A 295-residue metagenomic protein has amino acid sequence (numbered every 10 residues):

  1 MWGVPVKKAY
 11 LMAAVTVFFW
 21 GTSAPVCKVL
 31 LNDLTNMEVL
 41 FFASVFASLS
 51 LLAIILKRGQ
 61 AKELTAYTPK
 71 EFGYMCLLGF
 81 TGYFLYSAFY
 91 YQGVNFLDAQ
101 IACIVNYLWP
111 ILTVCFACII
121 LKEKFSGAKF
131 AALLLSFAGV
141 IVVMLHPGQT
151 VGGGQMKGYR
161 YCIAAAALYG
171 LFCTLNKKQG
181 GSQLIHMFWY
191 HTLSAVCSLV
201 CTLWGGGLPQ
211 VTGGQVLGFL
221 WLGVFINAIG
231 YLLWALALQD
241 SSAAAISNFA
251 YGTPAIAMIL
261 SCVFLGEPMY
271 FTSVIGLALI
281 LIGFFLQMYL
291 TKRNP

Functional and structural regions predicted by a protein language model:
M1-F41, V151-K178, C197, L260 (+1 more regions): Glycine-/small-residue-enriched transmembrane alpha-helix faces in small-molecule transporters and effluxers
P5-Y10, D33-F41, A66-G73, L145-A167 (+2 more regions): Juxtamembrane helix-entry segments on the extracytoplasmic side of multipass membrane proteins
K8, A13-V17, L40-F42, S87 (+3 more regions): Helix-helix packing/entry segments at the starts of transmembrane helices
S23-A24, L52, R58-A102, V142 (+1 more regions): Specific transmembrane alpha-helical segments of multi-pass solute transporters/efflux pumps, especially DMT/EamA
P25-K28, L51, T113-C115, T150-G206 (+2 more regions): Transmembrane alpha-helical segments that form core, pore/gating elements of small-molecule transporters/exporters
L30, V39, A43, G93 (+6 more regions): Hydrophobic/aromatic residues within transmembrane alpha-helices of multi-pass small-molecule transporters
D33-L85, L112-T113, A167-F172, F188-G205 (+2 more regions): Transmembrane alpha-helices of multi-pass small-molecule transport proteins
L51, F116, F125-P147, A165 (+4 more regions): Hydrophobic transmembrane alpha-helices of multi-pass small-molecule transport proteins
